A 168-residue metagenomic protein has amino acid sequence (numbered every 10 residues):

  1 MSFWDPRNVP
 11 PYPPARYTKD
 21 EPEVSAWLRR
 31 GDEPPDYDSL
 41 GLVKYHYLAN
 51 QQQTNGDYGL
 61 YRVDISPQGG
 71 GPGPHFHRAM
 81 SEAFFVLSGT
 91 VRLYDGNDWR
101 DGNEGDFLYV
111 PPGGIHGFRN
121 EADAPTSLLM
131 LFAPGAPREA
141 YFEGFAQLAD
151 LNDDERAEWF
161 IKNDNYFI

Functional and structural regions predicted by a protein language model:
M1-Y58, L148-I168: A short, N-terminal "cap"/entry segment at the start of jelly-roll beta-barrel domains of the cupin/DSBH fold
G41-A49, Y61-H77: Conserved short histidine dyad/triad with adjacent acidic residue
R62-P67, F76-D95, L131-A133: Short, conserved beta-strand element in jelly-roll/cupin
G70, H77, V91, G117 (+1 more regions): Hydrophobic small-molecule pocket/channel-lining residues, especially in calycin-type beta-barrels
G73-P74, L93-Y94, V110, H116-A122 (+1 more regions): Short beta-strand His + acidic residue motifs that chelate non-heme Fe in jelly-roll/DSBH and cupin folds
A79, D98, G114-I115, A124 (+1 more regions): A generic "binding-loop/recognition-motif" signal
N97-I115: Short acidic-glycine-tyrosine-enriched beta hairpin
E121-I168: Double-stranded beta-helix
